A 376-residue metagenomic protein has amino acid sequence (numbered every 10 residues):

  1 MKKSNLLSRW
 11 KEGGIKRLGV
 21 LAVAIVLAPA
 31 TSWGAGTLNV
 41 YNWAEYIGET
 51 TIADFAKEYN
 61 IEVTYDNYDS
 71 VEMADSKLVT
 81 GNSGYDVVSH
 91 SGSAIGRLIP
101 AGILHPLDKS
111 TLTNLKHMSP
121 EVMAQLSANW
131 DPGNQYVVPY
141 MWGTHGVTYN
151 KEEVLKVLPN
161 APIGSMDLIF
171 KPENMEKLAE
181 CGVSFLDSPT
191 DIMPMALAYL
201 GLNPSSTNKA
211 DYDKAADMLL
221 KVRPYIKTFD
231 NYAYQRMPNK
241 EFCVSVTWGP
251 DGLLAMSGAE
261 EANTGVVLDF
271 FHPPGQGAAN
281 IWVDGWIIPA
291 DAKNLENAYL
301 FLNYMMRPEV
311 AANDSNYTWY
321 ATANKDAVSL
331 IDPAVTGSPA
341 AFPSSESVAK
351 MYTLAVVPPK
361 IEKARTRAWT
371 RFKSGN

Functional and structural regions predicted by a protein language model:
K2-G19: Bacterial N-terminal signal peptides that target proteins for export
L18-A30: Bacterial N-terminal signal peptides
A35-P100: Early extracytoplasmic/lumenal segment of secretory-pathway proteins
S89, I95, I99-K227, Y232-Y234 (+1 more regions): Extracytoplasmic ligand-binding site segments that recognize negatively charged/polar headgroups
T148-E153, A198-L202, W282-N294, N313: A bilobed periplasmic-binding-protein/Venus flytrap-type ligand-binding module shared by bacterial periplasmic
K227-D291, D326-A340: Extracytoplasmic/periplasmic substrate-binding proteins
D284, P289-K350: Mature extracytoplasmic/periplasmic domains
S345-N376: Conserved C-terminal helix/tail region of periplasmic/extracytoplasmic solute-binding proteins
